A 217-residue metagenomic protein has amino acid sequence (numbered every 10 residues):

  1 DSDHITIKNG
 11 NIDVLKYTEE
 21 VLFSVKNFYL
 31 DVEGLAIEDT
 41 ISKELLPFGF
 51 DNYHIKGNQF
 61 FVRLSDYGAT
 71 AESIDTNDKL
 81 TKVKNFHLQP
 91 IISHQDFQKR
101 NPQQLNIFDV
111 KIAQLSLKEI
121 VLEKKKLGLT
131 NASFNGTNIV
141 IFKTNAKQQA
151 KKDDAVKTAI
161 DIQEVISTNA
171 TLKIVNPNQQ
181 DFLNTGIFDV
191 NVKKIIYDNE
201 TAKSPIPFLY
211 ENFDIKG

Functional and structural regions predicted by a protein language model:
D1-G217: N-terminal targeting/secretion presequences
